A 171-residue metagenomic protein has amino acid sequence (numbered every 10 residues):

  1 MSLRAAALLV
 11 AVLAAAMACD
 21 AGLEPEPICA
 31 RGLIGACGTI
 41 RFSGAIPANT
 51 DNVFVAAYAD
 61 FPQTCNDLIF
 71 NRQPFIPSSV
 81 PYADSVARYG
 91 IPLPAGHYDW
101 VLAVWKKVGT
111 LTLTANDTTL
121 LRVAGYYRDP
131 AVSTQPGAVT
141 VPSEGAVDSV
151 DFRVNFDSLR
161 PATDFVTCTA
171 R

Functional and structural regions predicted by a protein language model:
M1-A7: Bacterial N-terminal signal peptides that target proteins for export
A15-A18: C-terminal motif of bacterial Sec signal peptides marking the signal peptidase cleavage site
A21, K107-S158: Structured interaction patches on ligand/partner-binding surfaces of diverse proteins
I34-F42, V55: A short, amphipathic beta-strand motif
G44-R72: Short, ordered, surface-exposed loop/turn motifs in non-cytosolic proteins
T50-N52, L68, S85, T118 (+2 more regions): Coil residues (strongly favoring Ser/Thr
V55, G90-L120: Short, well-structured beta-strand segments enriched in hydrophobic/aromatic residues within extracellular or lumenal
F61-D99: Tryptophan-paired
